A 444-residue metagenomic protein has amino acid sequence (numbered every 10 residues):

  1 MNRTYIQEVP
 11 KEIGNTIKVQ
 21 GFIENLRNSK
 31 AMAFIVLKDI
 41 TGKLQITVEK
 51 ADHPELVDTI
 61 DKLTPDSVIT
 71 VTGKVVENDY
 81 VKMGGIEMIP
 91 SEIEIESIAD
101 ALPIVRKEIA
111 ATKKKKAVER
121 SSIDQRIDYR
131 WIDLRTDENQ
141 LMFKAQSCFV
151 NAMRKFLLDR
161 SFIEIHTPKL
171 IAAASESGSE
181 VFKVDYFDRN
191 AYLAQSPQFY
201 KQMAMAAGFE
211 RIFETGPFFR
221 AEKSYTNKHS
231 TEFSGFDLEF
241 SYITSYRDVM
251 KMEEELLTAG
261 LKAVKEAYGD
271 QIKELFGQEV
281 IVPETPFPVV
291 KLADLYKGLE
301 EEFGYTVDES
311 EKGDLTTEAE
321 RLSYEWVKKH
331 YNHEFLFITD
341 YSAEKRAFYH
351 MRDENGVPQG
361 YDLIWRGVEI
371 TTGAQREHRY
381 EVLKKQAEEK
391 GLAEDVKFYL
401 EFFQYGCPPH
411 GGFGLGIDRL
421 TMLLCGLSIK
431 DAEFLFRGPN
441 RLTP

Functional and structural regions predicted by a protein language model:
N2-I243, L435: Class II aminoacyl-tRNA synthetase-like tRNA-binding/catalytic domains
E108-A110, G269-Q271, R419: Juxtamembrane/interface motifs at transmembrane-helix termini
E164-H166, I272-F276, I338: Cytochrome P450 heme-thiolate monooxygenase catalytic core
E180-K262, T285-P444: A translation/RNA-centric and nucleic-acid-associated enzymatic feature enriched in Class II aminoacyl-tRNA synthetases
A259-K273: Flexible helix-coil linker/hinge segments at domain or subdomain boundaries
Q271-T285: Short, highly charged C-terminal tails/helix-capping segments
